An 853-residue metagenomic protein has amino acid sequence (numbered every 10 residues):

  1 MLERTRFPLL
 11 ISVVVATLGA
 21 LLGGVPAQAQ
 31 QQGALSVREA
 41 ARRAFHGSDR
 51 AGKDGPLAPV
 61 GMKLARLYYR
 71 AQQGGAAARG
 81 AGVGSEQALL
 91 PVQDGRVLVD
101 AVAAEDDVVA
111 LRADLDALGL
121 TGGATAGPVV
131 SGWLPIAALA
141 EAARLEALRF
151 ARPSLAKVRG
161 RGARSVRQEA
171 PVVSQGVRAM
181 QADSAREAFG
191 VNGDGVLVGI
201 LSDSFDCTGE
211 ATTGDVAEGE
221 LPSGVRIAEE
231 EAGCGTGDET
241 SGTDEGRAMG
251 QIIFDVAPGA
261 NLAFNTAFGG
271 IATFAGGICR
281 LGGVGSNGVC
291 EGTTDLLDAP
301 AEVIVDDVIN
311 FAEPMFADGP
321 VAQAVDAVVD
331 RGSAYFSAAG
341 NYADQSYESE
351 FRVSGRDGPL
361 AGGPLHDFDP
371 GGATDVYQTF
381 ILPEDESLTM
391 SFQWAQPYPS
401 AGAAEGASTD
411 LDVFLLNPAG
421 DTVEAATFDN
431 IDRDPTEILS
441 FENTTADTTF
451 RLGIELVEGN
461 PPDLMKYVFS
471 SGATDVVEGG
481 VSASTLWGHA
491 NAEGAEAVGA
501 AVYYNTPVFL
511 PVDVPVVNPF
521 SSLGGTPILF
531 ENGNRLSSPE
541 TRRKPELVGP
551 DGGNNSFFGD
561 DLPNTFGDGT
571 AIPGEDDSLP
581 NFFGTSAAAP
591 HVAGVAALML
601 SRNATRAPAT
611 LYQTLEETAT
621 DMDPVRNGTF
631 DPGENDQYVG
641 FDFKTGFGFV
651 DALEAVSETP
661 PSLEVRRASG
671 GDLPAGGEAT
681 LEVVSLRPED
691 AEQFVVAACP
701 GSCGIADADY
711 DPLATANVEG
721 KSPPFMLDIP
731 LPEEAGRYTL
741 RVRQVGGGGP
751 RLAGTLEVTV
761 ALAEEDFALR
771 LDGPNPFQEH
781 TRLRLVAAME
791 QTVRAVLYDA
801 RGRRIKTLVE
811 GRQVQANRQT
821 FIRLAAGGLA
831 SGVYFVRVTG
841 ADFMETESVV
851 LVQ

Functional and structural regions predicted by a protein language model:
G24-T243, A248-I252, N261, G283-D295 (+1 more regions): Autoinhibitory N-terminal propeptides
V172, G270, C279, N287 (+6 more regions): Noncatalytic accessory or regulatory domains flanking protease catalytic cores in secreted, cell-surface, and selected
A185, F189-V191, G195-G199, D203-R247 (+9 more regions): Active-site core segment of subtilase-fold serine proteases
D255-G269, L281-F316, S387-A395, G453-L456 (+1 more regions): Short acidic, glycine-rich surface-loop motifs adjacent to enzyme active sites
Q378, L388-A426, F450, P550-N635: Hydrolase catalytic cores
V665-G676, E757-V786, Y798-R803, S831 (+1 more regions): Surface-exposed, proline-anchored Ser/Thr-rich loop/turn motifs
A714-E734, R794, R804-A830, T839-E845: Glycine-centered tight-turn motifs at strand-turn-strand junctions
V745-A763, A768, T807-V809, R823 (+1 more regions): C-terminal tail/sorting-segment detector
